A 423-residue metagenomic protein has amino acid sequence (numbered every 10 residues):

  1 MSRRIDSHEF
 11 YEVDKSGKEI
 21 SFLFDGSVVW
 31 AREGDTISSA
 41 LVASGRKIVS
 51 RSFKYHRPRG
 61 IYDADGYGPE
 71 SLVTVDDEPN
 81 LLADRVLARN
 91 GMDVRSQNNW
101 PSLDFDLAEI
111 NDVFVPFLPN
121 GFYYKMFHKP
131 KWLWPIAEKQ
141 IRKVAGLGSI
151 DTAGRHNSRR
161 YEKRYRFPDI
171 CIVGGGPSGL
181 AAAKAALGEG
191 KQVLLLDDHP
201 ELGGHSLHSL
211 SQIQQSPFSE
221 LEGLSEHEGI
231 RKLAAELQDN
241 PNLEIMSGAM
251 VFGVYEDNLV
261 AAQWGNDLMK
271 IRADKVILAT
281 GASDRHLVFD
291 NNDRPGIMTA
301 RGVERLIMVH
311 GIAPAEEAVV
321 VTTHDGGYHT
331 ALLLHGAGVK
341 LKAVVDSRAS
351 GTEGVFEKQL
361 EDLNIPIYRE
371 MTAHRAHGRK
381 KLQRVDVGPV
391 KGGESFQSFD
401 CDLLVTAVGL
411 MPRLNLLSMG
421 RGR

Functional and structural regions predicted by a protein language model:
S2-R423: Residues forming the flavin
